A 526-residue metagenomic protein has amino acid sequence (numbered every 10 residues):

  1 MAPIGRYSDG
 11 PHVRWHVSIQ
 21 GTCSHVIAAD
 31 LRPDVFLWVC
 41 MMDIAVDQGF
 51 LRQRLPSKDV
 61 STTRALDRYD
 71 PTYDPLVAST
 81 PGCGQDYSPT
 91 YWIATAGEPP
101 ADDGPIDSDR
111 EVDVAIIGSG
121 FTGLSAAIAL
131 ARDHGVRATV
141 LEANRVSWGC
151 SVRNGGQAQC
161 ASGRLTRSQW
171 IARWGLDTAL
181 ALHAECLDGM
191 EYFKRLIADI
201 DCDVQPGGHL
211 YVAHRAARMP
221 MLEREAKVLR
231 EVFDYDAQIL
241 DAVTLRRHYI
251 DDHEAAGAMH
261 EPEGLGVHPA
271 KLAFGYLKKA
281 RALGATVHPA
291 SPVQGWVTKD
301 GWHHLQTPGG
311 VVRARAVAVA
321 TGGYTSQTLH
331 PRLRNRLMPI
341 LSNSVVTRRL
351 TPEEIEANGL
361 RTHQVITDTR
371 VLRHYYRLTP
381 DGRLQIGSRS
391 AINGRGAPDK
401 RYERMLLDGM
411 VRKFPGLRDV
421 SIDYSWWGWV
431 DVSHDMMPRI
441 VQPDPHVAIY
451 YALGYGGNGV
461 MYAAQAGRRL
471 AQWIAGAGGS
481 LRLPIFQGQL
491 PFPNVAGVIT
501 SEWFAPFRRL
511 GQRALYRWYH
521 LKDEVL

Functional and structural regions predicted by a protein language model:
V17, G21, V35-V112: Extreme N-terminal leader/targeting segments of oxidoreductases
I44, G396, R404, G416-R509: C-terminal catalytic lobe of FAD-dependent flavoproteins
R110-V112, T307-A316: Core beta-strand elements of the Rossmann-like FAD/NAD(P) dinucleotide-binding domain in flavoenzyme oxidoreductases
V114-T139: N-terminal Rossmann-like FAD-binding beta1-loop-alpha1 element of flavoenzymes
D133-R153: Glycine-rich FAD pyrophosphate-binding loop
G156, I200-P206, V311-V312, A316-P352 (+1 more regions): Active-site substrate-recognition segment that forms the wall of the catalytic cavity or substrate channel
W170-K279: Rossmann-like flavin
M259-W302, Q306-P308: Helical element adjacent to the flavin cofactor pocket in flavoenzyme catalytic cores
